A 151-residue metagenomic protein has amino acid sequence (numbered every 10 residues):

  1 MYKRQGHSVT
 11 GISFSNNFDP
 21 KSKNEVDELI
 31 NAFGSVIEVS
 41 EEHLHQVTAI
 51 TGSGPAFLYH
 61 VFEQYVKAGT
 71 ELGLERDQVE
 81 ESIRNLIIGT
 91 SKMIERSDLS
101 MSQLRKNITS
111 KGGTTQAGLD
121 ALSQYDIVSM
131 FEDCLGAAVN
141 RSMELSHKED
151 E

Functional and structural regions predicted by a protein language model:
M1-Q5: Conserved small/polar residues in nucleotide/adenosyl-binding loops
V9-V47, Y59-R96, R141, L145: Internal alpha-helical scaffold of NAD(P)-dependent oxidoreductase catalytic cores
S35, S53-P55, G113-T114, L119: Gly/Ser/Thr-rich helix-start
H45-A56, R105: A short glycine-threonine-serine/GTX helix/turn-capping micro-motif
E81-R84, I88-E151: NAD(P)-dependent Rossmann-like dehydrogenase/reductase catalytic/cofactor-binding core
